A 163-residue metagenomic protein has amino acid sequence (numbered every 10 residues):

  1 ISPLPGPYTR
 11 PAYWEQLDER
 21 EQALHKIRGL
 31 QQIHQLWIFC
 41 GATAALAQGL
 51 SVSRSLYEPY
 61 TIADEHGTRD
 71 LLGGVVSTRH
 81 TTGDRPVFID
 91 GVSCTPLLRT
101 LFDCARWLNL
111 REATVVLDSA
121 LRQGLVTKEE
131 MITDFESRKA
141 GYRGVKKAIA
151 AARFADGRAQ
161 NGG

Functional and structural regions predicted by a protein language model:
I1-V145: Short gly/ser-rich loop at a beta-strand->alpha-helix junction or flexible surface loop bordering the NTP-binding
L121, I149-G163: Nucleic-acid endo/exonuclease domains
